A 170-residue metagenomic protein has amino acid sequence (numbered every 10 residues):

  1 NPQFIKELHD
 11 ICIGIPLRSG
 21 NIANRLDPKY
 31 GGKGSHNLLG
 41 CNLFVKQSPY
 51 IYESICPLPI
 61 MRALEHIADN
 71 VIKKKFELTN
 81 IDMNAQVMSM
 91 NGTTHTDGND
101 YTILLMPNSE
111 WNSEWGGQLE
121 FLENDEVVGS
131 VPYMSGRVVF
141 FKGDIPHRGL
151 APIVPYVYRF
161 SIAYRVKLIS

Functional and structural regions predicted by a protein language model:
N1-K74: Non-heme Fe(II)/2-oxoglutarate
M61-S170: Catalytic core of non-heme Fe(II) oxygenases with the double-stranded beta-helix
